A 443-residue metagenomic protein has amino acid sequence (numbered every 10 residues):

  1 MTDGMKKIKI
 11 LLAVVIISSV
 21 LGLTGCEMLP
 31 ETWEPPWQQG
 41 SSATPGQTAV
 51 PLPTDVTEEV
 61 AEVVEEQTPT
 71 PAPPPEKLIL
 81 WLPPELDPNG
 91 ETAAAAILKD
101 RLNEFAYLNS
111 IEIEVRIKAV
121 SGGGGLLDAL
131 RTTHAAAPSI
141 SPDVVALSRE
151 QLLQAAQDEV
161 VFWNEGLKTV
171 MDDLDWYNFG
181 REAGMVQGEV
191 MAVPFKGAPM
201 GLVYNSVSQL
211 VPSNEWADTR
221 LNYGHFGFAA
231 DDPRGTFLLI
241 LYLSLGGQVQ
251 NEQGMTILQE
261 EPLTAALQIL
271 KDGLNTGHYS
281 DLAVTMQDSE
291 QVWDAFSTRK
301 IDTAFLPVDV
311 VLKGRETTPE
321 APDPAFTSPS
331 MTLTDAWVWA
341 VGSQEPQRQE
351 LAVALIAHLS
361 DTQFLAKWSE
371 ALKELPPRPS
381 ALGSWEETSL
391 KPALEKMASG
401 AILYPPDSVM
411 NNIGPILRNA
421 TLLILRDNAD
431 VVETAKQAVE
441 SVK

Functional and structural regions predicted by a protein language model:
L23-Q151: Conserved N-terminal structural module of periplasmic/extracytoplasmic solute-binding proteins
L147-G201, V211-P212, D218, A325-F326: Hinge/lid segment of periplasmic solute-binding proteins
L152-A155, F305-E320: A ligand-binding cleft/hinge motif common to bilobed small-molecule-binding domains
K168-D175, G224-F228, G247-L267, E316-T317 (+1 more regions): Short, solvent-exposed loop/beta-turn-alpha elements that line the ligand-binding surface or hinge of extracytoplasmic
M191-K196, M200, W216-P262: Extracytoplasmic/periplasmic solute-binding protein
Q253-D288: Glycine-centered hinge/linker elements that transmit conformational signals in sensory and ligand-binding systems
R315-L375, S380: Extracytoplasmic/periplasmic substrate-recognition and gating elements
K396-K443: Conserved C-terminal helix/tail region of periplasmic/extracytoplasmic solute-binding proteins
